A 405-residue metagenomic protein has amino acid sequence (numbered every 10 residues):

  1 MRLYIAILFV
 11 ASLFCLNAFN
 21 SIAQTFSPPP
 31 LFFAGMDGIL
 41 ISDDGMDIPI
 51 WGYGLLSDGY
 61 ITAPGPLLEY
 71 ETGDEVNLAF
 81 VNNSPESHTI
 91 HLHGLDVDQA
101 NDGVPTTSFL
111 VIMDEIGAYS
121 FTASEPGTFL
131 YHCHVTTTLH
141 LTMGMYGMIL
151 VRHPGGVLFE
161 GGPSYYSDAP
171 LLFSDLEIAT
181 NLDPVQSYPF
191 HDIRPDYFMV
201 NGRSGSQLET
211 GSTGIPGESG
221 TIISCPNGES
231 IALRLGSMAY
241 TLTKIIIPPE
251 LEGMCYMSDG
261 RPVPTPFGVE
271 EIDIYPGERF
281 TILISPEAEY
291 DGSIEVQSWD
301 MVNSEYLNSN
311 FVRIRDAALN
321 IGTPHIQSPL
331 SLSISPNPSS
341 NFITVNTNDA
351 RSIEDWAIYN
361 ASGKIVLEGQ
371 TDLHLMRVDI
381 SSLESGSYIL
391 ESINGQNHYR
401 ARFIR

Functional and structural regions predicted by a protein language model:
M1-F26: Bacterial Sec-dependent N-terminal signal peptides
S21-A100, S108-L110, I116, H191-I231 (+2 more regions): N-terminal, post-signal-peptide metal-ligating segments of extracellular/periplasmic oxidoreductases, dominated by
Y70-T72, M113, E125-P126, M143 (+4 more regions): Surface-exposed loops/turns
N77, T128-L130, A232, S293 (+1 more regions): Short, conserved beta-strand segments of beta-strand-rich sandwich/propeller modules, principally
N82-P85, M238-T241, D349-E354: Short proline/glycine-enriched turn/loop motifs at strand-loop junctions of beta-rich domains
P85-H88, L95-V97, V104-L158, V269-A318: Extracellular/periplasmic metallocenter environments
T89-H91, I246, D355-Y359: Beta-strand signatures of extracellular beta-sandwich domains
Q327-S335, S339-R405: C-terminal outer-membrane/trafficking sorting elements
